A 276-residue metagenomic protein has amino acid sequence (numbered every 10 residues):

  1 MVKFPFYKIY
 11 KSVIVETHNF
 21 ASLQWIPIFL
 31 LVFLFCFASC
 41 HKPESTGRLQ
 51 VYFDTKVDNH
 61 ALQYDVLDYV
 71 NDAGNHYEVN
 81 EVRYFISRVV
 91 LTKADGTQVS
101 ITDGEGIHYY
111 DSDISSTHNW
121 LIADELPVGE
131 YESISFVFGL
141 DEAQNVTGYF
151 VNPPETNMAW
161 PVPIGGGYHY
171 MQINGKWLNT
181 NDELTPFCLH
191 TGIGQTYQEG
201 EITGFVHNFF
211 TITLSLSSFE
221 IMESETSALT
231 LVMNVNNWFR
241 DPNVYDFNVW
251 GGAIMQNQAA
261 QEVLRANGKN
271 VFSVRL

Functional and structural regions predicted by a protein language model:
K3-Y7: Short, C-terminally biased terminal segments at protein or domain edges
A21-S22: Short, low-complexity intrinsically disordered segments enriched in A/P/G/S/L with frequent Arg, especially at protein
I28-L34: Sec-dependent N-terminal signal peptides
C36-S39: C-terminal motif of bacterial Sec signal peptides marking the signal peptidase cleavage site
H41-L276: A short, solvent-exposed, low-complexity linear motif enriched for acidic/polar residues with Pro/Gly/Ser/Thr
